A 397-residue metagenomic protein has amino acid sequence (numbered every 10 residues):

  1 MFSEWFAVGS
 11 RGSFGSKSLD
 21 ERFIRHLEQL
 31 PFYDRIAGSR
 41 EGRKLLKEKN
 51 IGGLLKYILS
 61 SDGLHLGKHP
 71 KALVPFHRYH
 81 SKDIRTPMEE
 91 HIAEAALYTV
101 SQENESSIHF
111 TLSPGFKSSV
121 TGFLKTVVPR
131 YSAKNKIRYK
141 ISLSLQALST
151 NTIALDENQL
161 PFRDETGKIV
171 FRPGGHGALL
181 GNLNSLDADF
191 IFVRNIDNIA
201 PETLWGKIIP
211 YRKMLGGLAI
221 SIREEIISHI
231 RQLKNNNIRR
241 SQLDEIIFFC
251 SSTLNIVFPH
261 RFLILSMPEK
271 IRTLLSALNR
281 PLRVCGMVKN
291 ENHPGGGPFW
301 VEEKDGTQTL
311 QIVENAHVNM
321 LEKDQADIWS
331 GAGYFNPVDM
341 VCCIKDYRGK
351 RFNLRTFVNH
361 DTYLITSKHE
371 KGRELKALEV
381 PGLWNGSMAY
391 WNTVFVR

Functional and structural regions predicted by a protein language model:
M1-E291, V301, D305-Q311, H317: Domain-scale recognition of functional cores that engage charged ligands
E105, P281, P294, F335-P337 (+1 more regions): A general secondary-structure signal for short beta-strands and their flanking turns/coil in non-transmembrane regions
S119, G295, G349-R351: Intrinsically disordered, low-complexity acidic/polar segments
L179-L180, D327-W329: Catalytic micro-motifs at enzyme active sites that drive phosphoryl/nucleotidyl and oxygen chemistry
D197, E202, R212-S252, W329-R397: Conserved catalytic alpha/beta cores of large enzymes that bind or transform nucleotide phosphates and polynucleotides
G296-M320, R355-L364: Active/binding-pocket-proximal capping segment
